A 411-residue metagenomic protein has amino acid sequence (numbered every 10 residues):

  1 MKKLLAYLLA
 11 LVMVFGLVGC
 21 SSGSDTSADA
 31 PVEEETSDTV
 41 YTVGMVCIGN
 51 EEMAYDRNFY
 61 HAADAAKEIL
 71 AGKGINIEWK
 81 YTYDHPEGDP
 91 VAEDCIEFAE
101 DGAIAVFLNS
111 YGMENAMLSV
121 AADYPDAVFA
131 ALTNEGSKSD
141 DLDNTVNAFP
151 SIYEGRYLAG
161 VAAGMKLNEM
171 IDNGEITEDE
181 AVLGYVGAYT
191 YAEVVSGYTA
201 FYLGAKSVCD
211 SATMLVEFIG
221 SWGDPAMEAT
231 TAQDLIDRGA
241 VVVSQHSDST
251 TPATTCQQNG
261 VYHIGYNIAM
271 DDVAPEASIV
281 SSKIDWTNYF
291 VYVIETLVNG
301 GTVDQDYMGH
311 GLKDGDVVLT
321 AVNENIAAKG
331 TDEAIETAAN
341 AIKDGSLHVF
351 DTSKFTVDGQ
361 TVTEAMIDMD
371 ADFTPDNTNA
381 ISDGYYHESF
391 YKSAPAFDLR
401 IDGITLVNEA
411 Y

Functional and structural regions predicted by a protein language model:
M1-L9: Positively charged n-region of N-terminal signal peptides that target proteins for export
G16-G19, G44: Small side chains
V18-A30: Bacterial lipoprotein signal-peptidase II cleavage site
A28-Y411: A residue-level marker of the well-folded mature domains of exported/periplasmic proteins
